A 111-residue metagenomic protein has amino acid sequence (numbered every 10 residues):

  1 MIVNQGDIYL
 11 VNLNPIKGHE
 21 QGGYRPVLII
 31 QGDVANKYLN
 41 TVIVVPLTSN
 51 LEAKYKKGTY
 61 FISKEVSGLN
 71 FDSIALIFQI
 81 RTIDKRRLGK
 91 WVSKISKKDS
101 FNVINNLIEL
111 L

Functional and structural regions predicted by a protein language model:
M1, V66-L111: C-terminal terminal-subdomain/extension
N14-G18: Short, charged beta-turn/beta-strand-edge "cap" motif at the junction between a beta-strand and an adjacent loop
G22-Y24, I29-E65: Compact nucleic-acid interaction/catalytic patches
